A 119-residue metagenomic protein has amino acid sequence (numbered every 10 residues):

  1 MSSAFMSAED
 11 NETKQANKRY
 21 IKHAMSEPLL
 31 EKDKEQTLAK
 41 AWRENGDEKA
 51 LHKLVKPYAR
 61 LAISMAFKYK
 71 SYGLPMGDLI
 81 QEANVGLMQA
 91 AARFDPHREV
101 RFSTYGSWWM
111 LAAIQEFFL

Functional and structural regions predicted by a protein language model:
S2-L119: Alpha-helical promoter-recognition and RNA polymerase-docking modules of transcription initiation factors, dominated by
